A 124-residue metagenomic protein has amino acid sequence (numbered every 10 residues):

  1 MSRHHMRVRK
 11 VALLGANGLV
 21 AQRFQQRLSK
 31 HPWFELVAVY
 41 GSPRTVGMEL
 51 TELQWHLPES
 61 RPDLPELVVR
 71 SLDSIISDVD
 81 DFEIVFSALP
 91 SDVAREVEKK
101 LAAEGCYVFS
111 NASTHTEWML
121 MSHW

Functional and structural regions predicted by a protein language model:
S2-W124: N-terminal Rossmann-like NAD(P) cofactor-binding subdomain of oxidoreductases, focused on the glycine-rich
